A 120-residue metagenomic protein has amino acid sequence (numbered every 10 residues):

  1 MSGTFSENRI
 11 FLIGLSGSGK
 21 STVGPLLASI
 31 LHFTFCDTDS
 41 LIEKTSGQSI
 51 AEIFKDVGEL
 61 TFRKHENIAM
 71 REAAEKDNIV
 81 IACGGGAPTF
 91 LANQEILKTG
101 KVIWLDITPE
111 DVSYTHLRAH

Functional and structural regions predicted by a protein language model:
L12: Hydrophobic anchor at the beta1->P-loop junction of P-loop NTPases
L15: P-loop (Walker A) phosphate-binding loop of NTP-binding proteins
S18: ATP-binding Walker
S21: Walker A/P-loop
T38-I96: ATP-dependent small-molecule kinase phosphotransfer cores that center on conserved nucleotide phosphate-binding segments
K98-Y114: Conserved phosphate-donor/acceptor-positioning beta-strand/loop module used by diverse small-molecule
T115-H120: Conserved small/polar residues in nucleotide/adenosyl-binding loops
